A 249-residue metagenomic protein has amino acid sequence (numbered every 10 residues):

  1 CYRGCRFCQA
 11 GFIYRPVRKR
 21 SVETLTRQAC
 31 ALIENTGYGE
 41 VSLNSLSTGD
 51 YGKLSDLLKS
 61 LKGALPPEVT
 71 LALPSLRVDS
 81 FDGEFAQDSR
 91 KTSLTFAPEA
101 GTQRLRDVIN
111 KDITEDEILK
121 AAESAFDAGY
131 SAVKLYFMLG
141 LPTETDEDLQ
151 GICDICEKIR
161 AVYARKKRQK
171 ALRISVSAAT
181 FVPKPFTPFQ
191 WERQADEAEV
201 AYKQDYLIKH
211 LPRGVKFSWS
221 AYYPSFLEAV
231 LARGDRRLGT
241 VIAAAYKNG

Functional and structural regions predicted by a protein language model:
C1-E23: Canonical Radical SAM [4Fe-4S] cluster-binding loop centered on the CxxxCxxC motif and its immediate flanking residues
C1-Q9, I33, T92-S93, T180-V182: N-terminal pre-triad scaffold of radical SAM enzymes
G11-R15, G101-Q103, G140-L141, P183-F186: A short, flexible beta-alpha/helix-coil linker loop
F12, V108-I113, Q190-D196: Short glycine-enriched, charge-decorated loop/helix-capping segments at active-site entrances that position
R20-C30, E34: Ferredoxin-type iron-sulfur electron-transfer modules in oxidoreductases and energy-metabolism complexes
S21, T114, T145-D148, D196 (+1 more regions): Residue-level preference for long, well-ordered alpha-helices that form the structural scaffold of enzyme catalytic
C30-E34, L149-G249: Auxiliary Fe-S-binding modules of radical SAM enzymes
A31-K134, L139-R173: Conserved SAM/AdoMet-binding glycine-rich loop
